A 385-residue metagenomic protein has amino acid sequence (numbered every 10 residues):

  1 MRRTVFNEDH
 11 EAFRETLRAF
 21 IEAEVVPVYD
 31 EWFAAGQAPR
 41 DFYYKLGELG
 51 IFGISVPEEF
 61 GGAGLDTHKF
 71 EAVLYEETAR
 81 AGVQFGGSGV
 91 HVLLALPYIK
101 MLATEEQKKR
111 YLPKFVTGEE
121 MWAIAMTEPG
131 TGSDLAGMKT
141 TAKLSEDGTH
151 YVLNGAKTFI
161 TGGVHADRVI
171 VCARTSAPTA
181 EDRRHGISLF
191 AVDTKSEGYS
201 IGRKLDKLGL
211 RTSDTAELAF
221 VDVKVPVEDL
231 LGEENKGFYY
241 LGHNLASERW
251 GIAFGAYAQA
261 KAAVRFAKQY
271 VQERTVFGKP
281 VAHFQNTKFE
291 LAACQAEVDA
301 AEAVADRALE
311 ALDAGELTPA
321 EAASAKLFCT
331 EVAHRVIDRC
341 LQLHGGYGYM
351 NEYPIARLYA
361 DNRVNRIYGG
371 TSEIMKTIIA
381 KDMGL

Functional and structural regions predicted by a protein language model:
M1-A81, F85, L102-Q107, K114-E119 (+5 more regions): Alpha-helical interface subdomain recognition
G50, L74-A79, A173-R174, V192-E197 (+1 more regions): Short Ser/Thr-interspersed hydrophobic loop/turn segments at strand-loop and sheet-helix junctions that line or gate
S88, G130-S133, F159-G162, A180-E181 (+1 more regions): Short Gly/Pro-enriched turn/cap motifs at secondary-structure boundaries
G118-M126, C172: A short, Trp-centered hydrophobic/proline-enriched beta-strand micro-motif
T131-D134, T149-Y151: Hydrophobic, small-residue-rich alpha-helical packing segments that form membrane-like cores
G137-K139, K195-P226: Flexible, small-/acidic-enriched active-site or ligand-binding loops
T149-I201: A short core secondary-structure module
L218-Y240: Long, acidic (Asp/Glu-rich), low-complexity accessory segments flanking structured domains
